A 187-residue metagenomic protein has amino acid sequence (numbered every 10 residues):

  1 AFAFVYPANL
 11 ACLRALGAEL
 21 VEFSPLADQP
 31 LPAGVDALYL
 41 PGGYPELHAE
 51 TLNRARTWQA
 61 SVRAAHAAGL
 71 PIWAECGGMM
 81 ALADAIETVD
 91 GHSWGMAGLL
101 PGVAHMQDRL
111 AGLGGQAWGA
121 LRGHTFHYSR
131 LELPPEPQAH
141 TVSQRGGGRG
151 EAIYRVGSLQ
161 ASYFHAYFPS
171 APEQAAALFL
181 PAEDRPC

Functional and structural regions predicted by a protein language model:
A1-F2, A27-D28, Y44-E46, M79-M80 (+4 more regions): Short, glycine-/Ser/Thr-/acidic-enriched flexible segments
A3-A55, A60-A65: Phosphate-binding active sites in nucleotide-utilizing proteins
F4-Y6, A83, P134, A171-P172: Short helix/loop capping segments that flank catalytic or ligand/cofactor-binding pockets
L10, Y39, A49, Q59-H66 (+8 more regions): Generic hydrophobic alpha-helical scaffold/packing signal
V21-E22, Y39, A74, A81 (+2 more regions): Structured core elements
L40-Y44, G78, G157: Short acidic (Asp/Glu) and glycine-rich catalytic loops that position anionic groups and cofactors
P45-A117: Cysteine-nucleophile active-site neighborhood
A104-C187: Amide-donor transfer/coupling interface in amidating biosynthetic enzymes
